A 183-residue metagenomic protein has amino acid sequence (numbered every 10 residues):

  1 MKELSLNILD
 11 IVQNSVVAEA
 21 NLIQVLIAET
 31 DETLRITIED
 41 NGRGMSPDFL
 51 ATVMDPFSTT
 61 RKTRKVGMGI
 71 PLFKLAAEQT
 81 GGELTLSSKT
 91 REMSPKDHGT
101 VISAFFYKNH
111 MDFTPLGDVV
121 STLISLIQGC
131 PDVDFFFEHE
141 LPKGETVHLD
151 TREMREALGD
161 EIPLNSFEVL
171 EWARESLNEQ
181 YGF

Functional and structural regions predicted by a protein language model:
M1-T30, P71-L72, A76: Conserved ATP-binding N-box helix of the HATPase_c
K2, E78-F183: Flexible, glycine-/charge-rich segments associated with ATP-binding catalytic modules
A18, S58-K62: Ser/Thr-glycine-rich phosphate-binding loops at phosphate-binding pockets of nucleotides, nucleotide cofactors
T30-D31, E92: Positions that flank functional sites
E32-I36, H98-T100: Short beta-strand element(s) in the Bergerat
D40: Acidic ATP/Mg2+-coordinating residue in the GHKL
M45-F57: Short conserved segment of the HATPase_c
K62-A76, P115-V119: Glycine-rich phosphate-binding loop
